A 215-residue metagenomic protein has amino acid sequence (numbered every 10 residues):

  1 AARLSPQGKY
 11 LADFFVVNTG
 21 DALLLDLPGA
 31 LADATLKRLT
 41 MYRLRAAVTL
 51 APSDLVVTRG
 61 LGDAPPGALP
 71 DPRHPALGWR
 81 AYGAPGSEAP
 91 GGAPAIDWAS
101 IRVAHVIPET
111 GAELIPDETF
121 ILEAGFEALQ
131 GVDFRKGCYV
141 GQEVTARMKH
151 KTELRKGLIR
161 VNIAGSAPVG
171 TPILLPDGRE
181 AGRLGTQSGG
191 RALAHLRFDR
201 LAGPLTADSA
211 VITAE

Functional and structural regions predicted by a protein language model:
A1, D13, A181-R183: A short linear hydrophobic-aromatic micro-motif
A1-G8, A64: Internal amphipathic helical hairpin motif
Y10-P108, A167: Acidic, low-complexity central loop/insert segments
A12, D21, A46, A99 (+5 more regions): A generic structural signal for short beta-strands and their flanking turns/coil linkers
V17, R73, Y82, Y139 (+2 more regions): Well-ordered beta-strand positions
D97-H150: A mid-sequence, solvent-exposed acidic-amphipathic segment
A124-G131, A146-E215: Glycine-rich, small/acidic residue-mixed loop/short-helix segments
